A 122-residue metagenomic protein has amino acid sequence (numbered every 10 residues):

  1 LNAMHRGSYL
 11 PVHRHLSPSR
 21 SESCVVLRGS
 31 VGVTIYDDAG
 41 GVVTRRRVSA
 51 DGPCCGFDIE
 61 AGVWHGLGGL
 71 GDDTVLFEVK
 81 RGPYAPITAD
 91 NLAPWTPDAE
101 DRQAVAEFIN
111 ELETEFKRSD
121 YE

Functional and structural regions predicted by a protein language model:
L1-R14, S21: A short glycine-rich, His/Asp/Glu-containing loop-to-beta-strand
V12-H13, V33-I35, F57-I59, H65-L70 (+1 more regions): Short beta-strand His + acidic residue motifs that chelate non-heme Fe in jelly-roll/DSBH and cupin folds
P18-S19, D72: Short strand-connecting beta-turns/loops that link adjacent beta-strands
S19-A39: Glycine- and acidic-residue-biased ligand/ion/polar-headgroup-sensing regions
S23, D37-H65: Short acidic-glycine-tyrosine-enriched beta hairpin
G41-V42, W64-E122: Double-stranded beta-helix
